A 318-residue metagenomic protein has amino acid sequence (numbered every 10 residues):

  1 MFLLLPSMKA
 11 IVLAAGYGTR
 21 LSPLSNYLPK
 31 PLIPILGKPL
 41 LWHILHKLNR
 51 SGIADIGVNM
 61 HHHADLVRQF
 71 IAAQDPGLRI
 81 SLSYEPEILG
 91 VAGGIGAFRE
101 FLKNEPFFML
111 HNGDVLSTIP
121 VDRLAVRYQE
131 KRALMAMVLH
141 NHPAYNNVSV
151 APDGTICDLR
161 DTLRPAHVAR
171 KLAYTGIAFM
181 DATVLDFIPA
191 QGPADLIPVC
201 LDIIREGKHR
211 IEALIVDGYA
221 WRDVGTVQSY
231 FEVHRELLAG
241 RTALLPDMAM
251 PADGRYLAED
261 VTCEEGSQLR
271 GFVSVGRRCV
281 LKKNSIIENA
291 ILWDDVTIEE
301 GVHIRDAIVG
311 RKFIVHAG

Functional and structural regions predicted by a protein language model:
M1-V12, P34-N112, R123, G310-K312 (+1 more regions): Conserved N-terminal catalytic core of the sugar/cofactor nucleotidyltransferase
K9-L24, I33: A phosphate-binding catalytic loop at a beta-strand-loop-alpha-helix junction that coordinates phosphoryl groups
Y17, G113-V115: Active-site metal-binding loops of divalent metal-dependent hydrolases
R20, L66-Q69, A97, P120 (+2 more regions): Phosphate- and divalent-cation-binding pockets in alpha/beta enzyme and binding domains that engage nucleotide-derived
H62, M135-V150: Short beta-strand-to-loop element that shapes/binds the nucleotide-sugar donor at the catalytic cleft/hinge
F107-M109, L116, D122-Q129, H140-P143 (+1 more regions): Catalytic-core segments of class I nucleotidyltransferases/pyrophosphorylases that form NMP-activated intermediates
A243-P251, R255, D260-L269, V273 (+6 more regions): A structural motif detector for beta-strand N-caps
